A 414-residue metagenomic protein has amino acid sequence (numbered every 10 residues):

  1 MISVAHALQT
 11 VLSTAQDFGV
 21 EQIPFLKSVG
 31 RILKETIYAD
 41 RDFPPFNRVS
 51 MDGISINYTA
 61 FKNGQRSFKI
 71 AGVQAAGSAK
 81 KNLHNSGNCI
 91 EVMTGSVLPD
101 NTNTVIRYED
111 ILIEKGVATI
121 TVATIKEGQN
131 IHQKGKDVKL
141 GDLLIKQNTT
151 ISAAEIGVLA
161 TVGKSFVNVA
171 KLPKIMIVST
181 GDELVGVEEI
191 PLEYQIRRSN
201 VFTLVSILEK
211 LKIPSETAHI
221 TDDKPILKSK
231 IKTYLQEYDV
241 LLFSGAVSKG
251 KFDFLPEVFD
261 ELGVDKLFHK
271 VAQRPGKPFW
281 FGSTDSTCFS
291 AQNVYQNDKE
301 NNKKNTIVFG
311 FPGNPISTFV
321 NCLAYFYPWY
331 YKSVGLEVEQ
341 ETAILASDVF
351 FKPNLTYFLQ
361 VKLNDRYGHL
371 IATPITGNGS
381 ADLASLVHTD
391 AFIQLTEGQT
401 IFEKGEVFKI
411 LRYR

Functional and structural regions predicted by a protein language model:
I2, E21-L26, G30, E35 (+3 more regions): Flexible glycine/proline-rich
I2-H6, V20-I23, K27, M51 (+23 more regions): Conserved active-site and cofactor/substrate-binding residues in soluble primary-metabolism enzymes
I2-Q65, I151: Intrinsically disordered, low-complexity, positively charged segments
I2-V4, A15, I54-A218, A372 (+2 more regions): Short, glycine/charged-enriched hinge/interface segments at domain edges or termini
V4, S165-A291, Y295, K299-F311 (+1 more regions): Helix-rich terminal scaffold detector
V11-F18, E114, V162-S165, I207 (+5 more regions): Change "in soluble alpha/beta enzymes" to "in soluble alpha/beta proteins
N47-V49, K62-N63, K81-N85, L98-D100 (+14 more regions): Solvent-exposed alpha-helices and their adjacent loops that cap or buttress functional pockets in soluble metabolic
